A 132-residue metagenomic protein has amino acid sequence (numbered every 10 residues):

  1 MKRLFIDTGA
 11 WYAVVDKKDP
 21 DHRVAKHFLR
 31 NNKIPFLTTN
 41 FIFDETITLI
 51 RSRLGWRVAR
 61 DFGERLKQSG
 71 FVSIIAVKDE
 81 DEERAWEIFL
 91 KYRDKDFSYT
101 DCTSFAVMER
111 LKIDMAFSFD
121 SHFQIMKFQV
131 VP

Functional and structural regions predicted by a protein language model:
M1, F105, E109-P132: Acidic, PIN/NYN-like endoribonuclease modules and their adjacent C-terminal/linker elements
M1-T38, R51-E64: Short, well-structured N-terminal submotif of metal-dependent ribonuclease cores
A25, F43, G63, E82 (+1 more regions): Alpha-helical structural signal
N40-F41, D101, D120-S121: Short secondary-structure boundary segments
L66-K78, Y92-D94, F123-P132: Short acidic, glycine/proline-enriched helix-loop-strand junctions
S73-M115: Active-site neighborhoods of divalent-metal-dependent phosphate/nucleic-acid chemistry enzymes
